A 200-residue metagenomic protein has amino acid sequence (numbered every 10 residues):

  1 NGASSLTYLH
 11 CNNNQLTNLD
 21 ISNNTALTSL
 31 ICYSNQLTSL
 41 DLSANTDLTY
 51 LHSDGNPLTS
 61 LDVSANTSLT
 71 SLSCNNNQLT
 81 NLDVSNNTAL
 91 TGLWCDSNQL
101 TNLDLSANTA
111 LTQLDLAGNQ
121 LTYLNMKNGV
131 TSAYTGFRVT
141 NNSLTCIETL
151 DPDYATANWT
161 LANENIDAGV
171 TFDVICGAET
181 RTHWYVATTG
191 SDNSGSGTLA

Functional and structural regions predicted by a protein language model:
G2-L6, Q15, N23-L27, A44-L48 (+7 more regions): Leucine-rich repeat
L9-C11, T28-C32, T49-S53, T70-C74 (+4 more regions): Conserved hydrophobic beta-strand positions in leucine-rich repeat
N14, N35, S53-N56, N77 (+3 more regions): Consensus "Asn ladder" position of solenoid repeat domains
L16, L37, L58, L79 (+3 more regions): Surface-exposed loop/turn positions within long extracellular repeat scaffolds, especially the passenger domains
S64, S106, N125, E148 (+1 more regions): Residue-level detector of conserved, well-ordered beta-strand and adjacent loop positions that form binding/recognition
T122-E179: Leucine-rich solenoid repeat scaffolds
G177-A200: Right-handed parallel beta-helix/beta-solenoid
